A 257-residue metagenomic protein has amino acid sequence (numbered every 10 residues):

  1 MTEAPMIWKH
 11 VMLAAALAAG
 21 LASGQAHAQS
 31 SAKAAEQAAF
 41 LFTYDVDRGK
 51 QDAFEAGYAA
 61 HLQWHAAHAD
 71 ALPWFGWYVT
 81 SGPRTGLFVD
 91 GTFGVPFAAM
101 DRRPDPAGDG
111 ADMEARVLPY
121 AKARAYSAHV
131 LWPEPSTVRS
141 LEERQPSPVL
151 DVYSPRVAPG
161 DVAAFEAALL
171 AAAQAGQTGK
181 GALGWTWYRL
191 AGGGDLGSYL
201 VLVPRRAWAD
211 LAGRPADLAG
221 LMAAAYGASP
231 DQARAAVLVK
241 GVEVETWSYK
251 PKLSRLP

Functional and structural regions predicted by a protein language model:
T2-L13, A22-G24: Bacterial N-terminal signal peptides that target proteins for export
A18-A19: Repetitive helical segments and hydrophobic/amphipathic motifs
H27-P257: Short S/T/G/P-rich N-terminal loop/turn motif that feeds into the first structured element of a domain
